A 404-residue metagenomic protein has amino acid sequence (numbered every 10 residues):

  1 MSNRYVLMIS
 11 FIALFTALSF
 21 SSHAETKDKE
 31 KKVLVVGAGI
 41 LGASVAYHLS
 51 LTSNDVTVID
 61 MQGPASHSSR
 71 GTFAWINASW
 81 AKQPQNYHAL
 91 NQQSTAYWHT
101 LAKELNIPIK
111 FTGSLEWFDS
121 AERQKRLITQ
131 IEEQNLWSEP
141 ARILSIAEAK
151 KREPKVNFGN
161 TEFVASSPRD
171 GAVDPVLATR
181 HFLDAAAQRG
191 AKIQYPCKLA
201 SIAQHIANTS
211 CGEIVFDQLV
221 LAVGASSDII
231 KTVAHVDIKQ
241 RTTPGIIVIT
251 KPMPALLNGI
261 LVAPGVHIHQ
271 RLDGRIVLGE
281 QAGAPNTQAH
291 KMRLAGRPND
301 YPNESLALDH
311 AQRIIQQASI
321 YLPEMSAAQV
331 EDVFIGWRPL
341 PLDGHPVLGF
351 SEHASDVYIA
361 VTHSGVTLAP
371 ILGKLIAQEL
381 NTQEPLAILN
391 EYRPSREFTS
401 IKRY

Functional and structural regions predicted by a protein language model:
K31-T57: N-terminal Rossmann-like FAD-binding beta1-loop-alpha1 element of flavoenzymes
L34-V36, I214-S226, G373: Short hydrophobic core segments
L51-R70: Glycine-rich FAD pyrophosphate-binding loop
A74-R152, G265-H267, R275, P302 (+1 more regions): Dinucleotide-binding Rossmann-like beta1-alpha1 core, especially the glycine-rich loop that anchors the ADP
A165-N208, I214: Helical element adjacent to the flavin cofactor pocket in flavoenzyme catalytic cores
D217-N258: Central helical "cap/lid" subdomain
A255-A354: Active-site lid/adjacent beta-loop-alpha segment flanking the redox-cofactor pocket in flavoenzymes
Q316-Y404: C-terminal catalytic lobe of FAD-dependent flavoproteins
